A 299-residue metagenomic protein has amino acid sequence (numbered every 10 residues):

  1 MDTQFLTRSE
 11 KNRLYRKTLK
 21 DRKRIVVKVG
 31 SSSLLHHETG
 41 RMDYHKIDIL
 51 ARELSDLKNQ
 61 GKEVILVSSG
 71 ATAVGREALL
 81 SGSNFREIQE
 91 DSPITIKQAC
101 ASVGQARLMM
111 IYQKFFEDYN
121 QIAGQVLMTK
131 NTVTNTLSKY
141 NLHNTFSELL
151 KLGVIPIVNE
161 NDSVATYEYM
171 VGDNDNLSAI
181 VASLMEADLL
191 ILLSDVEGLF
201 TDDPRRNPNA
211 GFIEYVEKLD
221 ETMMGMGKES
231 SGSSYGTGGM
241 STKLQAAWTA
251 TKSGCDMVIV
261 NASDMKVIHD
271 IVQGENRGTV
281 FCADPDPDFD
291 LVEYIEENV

Functional and structural regions predicted by a protein language model:
D2-V299: C-terminal catalytic "cap/lid" subdomain
